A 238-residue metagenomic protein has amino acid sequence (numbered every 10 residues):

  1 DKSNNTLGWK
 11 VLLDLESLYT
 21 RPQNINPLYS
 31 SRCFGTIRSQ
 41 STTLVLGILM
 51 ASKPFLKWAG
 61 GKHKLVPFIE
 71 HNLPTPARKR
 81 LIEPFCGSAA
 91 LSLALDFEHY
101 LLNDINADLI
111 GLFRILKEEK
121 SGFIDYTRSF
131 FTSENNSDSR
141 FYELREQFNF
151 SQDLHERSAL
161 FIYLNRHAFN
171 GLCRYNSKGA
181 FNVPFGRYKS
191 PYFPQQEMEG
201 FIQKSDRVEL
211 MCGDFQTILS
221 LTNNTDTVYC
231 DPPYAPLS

Functional and structural regions predicted by a protein language model:
N26, I37-L65, H71-P76, E119-L237: SAM-dependent nucleic-acid methyltransferase catalytic core
R80-E143: SAM cofactor-binding core of SAM-dependent methyltransferases, primarily the Rossmann-like beta-alpha-beta module
